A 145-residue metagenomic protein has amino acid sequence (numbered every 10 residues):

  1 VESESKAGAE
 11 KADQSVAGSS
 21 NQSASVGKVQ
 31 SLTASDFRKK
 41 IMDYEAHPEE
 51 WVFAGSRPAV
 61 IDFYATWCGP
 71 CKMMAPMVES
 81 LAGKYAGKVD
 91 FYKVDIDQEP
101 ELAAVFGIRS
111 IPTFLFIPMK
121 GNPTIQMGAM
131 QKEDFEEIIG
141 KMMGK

Functional and structural regions predicted by a protein language model:
V1-S35, K145: N-terminal targeting signals for export/organelle localization
S31-A59: A short beta-strand-turn-helix
S56-A59, F63-W67, S110: Short pre-active-site segment immediately N-terminal to redox-active cysteine/selenocysteine motifs in thiol-based
V60-I61, F91, F114: Hydrophobic beta-strand anchors of alpha/beta hydrolase catalytic cores
A65-M73, Y92: Mid-length scaffold segments of soluble, non-membrane domains
K72-Y85: Typically the conserved alpha-helix immediately C-terminal to a functionally engaged Cys/Sec in thioredoxin-like
D95-D97: Conserved acidic residues
S110, L115-K145: Non-catalytic, surface beta->alpha helical segment in thiol-disulfide oxidoreductase systems
